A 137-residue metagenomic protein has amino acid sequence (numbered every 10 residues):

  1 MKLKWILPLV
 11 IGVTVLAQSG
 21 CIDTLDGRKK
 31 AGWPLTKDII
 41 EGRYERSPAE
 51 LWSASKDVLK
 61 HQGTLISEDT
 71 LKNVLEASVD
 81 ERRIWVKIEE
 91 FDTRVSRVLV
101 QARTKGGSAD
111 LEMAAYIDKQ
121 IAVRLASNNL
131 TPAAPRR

Functional and structural regions predicted by a protein language model:
M1-L9: Bacterial N-terminal signal peptides that target proteins for export
I11-V13: Repetitive helical segments and hydrophobic/amphipathic motifs
L16-G20: C-terminal motif of bacterial Sec signal peptides marking the signal peptidase cleavage site
I22-R137: Ser/Thr-rich, low-complexity intrinsically disordered terminal regions
